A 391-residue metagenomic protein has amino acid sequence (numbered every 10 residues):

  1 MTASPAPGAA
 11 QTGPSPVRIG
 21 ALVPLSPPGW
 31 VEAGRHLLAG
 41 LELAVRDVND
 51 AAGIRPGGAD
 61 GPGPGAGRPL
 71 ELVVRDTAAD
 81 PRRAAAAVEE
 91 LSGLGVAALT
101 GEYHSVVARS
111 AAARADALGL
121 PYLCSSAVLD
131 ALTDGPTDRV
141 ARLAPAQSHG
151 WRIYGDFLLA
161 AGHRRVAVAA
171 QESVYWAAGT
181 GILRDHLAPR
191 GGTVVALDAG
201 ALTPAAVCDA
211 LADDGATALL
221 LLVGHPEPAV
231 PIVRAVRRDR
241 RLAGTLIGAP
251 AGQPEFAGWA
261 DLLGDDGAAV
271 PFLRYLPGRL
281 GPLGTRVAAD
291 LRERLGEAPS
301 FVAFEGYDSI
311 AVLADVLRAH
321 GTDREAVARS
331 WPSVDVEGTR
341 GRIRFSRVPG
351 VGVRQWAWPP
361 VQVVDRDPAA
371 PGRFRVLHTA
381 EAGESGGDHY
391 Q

Functional and structural regions predicted by a protein language model:
M1-Q391: Extracytosolic ligand-binding ectodomains
